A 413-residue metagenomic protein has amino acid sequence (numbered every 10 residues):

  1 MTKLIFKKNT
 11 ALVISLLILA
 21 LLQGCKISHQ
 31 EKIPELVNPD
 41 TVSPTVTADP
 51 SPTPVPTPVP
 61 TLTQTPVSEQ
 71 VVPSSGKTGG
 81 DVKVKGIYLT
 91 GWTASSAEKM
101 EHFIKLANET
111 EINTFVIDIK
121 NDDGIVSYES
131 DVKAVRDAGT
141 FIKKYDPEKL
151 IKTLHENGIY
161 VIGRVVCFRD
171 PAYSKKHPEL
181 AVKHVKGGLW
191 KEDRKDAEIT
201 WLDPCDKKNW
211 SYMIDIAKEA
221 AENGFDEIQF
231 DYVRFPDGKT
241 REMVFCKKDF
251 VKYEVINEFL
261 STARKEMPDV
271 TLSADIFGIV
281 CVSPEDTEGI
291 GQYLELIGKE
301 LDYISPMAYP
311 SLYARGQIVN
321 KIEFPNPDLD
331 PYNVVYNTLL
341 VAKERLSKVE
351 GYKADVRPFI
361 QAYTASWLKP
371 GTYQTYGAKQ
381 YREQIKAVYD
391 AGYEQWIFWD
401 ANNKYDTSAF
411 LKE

Functional and structural regions predicted by a protein language model:
Q23-G24: C-terminal motif of bacterial Sec signal peptides marking the signal peptidase cleavage site
K77-G86, W92-A94, F168-E219: Active-site-adjacent "subsite" loops/lids of carbohydrate-active enzymes
E101-G124, N223-E227: Catalytic domains of carbohydrate-active enzymes, especially glycoside hydrolases
T114-V116, D146-E192, Q229: Glycine-rich, aromatic-flanked loop segments that form ligand/cofactor-binding clefts across common enzyme folds
S127-A138, D170-R194, G238-F250, Y373: Aromatic- and acidic-residue-enriched segments that line the glycan-binding/catalytic groove of carbohydrate-active
I162-V166, Q229, Y253-G289, G351-Q361: Aromatic-lined carbohydrate-recognition surfaces of secreted/lumenal glycan-active proteins
I290-D328, A401: Aromatic- and acid-rich polysaccharide-binding/catalytic face of secreted or lumenal carbohydrate-active enzymes
D302-R315, V335-Y336, K348-E413: Substrate-binding cleft of secreted/luminal carbohydrate-active enzymes
